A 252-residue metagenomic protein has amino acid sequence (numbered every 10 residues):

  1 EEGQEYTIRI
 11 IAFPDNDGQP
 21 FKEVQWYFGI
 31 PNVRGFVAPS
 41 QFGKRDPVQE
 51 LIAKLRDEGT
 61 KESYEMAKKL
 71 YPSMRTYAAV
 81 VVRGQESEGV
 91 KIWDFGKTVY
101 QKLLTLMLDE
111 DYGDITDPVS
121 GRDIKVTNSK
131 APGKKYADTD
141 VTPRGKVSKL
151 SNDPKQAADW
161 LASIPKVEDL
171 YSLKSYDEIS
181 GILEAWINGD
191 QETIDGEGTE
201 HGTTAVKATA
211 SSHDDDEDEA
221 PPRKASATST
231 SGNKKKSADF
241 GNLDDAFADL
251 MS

Functional and structural regions predicted by a protein language model:
E1-D114: OB-fold ssDNA-binding interfaces and closely related basic DNA-contact patches used across DNA replication/repair
I11-F13, L173, A246: Low-complexity, intrinsically disordered/propeptide-like segments
P20, P31, V37, R45 (+5 more regions): Compositionally biased, intrinsically disordered low-complexity regions
R83-A210: Compact mixed alphabeta submodule
G181-S252: Acidic, gly/ser/pro-rich intrinsically disordered tails
